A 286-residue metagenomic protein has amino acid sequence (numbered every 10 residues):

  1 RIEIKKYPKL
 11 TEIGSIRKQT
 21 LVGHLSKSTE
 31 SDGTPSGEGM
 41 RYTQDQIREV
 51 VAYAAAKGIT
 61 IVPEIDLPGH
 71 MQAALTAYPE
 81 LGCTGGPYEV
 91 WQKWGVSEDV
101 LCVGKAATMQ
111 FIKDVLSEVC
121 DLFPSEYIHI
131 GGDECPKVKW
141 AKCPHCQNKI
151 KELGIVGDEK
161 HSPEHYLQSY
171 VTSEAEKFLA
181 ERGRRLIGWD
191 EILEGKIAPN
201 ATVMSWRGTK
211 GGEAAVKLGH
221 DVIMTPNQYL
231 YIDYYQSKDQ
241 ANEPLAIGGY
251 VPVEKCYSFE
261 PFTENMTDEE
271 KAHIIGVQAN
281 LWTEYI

Functional and structural regions predicted by a protein language model:
R1-R184: Substrate-binding cleft of carbohydrate-active enzyme catalytic domains
E49, A106-Y127, E134, N148-I286: Substrate-binding groove of N-acetylhexosamine-processing glycoside hydrolases
